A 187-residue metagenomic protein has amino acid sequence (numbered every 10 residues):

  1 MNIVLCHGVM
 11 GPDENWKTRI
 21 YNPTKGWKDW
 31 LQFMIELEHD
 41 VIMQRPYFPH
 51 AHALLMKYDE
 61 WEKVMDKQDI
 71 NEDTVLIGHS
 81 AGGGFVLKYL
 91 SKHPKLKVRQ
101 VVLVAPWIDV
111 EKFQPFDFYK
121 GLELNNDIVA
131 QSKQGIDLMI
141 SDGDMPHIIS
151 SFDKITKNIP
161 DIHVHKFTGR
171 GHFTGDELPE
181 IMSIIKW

Functional and structural regions predicted by a protein language model:
M1-E38: Short, surface-exposed "cap/lid" segments of acyl-processing enzymes
G8, F48-A51, V101-E111: Active-site nucleophile loop of the alpha/beta-hydrolase fold
P46-P49, H165-G171: Short glycine-rich catalytic loops that host catalytic nucleophiles or stabilize transition states across multiple
L55-M56, R170-M182: Catalytic histidine-centered segment of alpha/beta-hydrolase-like enzymes
D69-H79: Alpha/beta-hydrolase fold nucleophile elbow
I77-L87: Gly/Ala-rich beta-loop-alpha elbow adjacent to hydrolase catalytic centers
K88-Q100, D109: Conserved hydrolase catalytic core segment
E111-D161, K166: The feature captures the conserved acid-bearing segment of alpha/beta-hydrolase catalytic domains
